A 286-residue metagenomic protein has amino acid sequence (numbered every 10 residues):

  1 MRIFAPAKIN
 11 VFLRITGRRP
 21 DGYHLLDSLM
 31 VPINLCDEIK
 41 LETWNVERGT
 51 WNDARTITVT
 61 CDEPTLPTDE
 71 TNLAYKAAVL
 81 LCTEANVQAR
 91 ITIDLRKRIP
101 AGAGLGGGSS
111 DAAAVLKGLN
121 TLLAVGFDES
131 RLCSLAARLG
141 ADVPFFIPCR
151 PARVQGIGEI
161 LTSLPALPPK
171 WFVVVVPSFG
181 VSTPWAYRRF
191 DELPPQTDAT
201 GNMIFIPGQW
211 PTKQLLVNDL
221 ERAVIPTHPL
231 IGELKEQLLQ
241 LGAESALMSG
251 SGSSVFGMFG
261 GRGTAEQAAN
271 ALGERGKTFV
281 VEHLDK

Functional and structural regions predicted by a protein language model:
M1-A101, T121, V125-S130, L167 (+1 more regions): ATP-binding N-lobe of GHMP and related small-molecule kinases
V11, I39-L41, A74, G108 (+5 more regions): Residue-level signal for inorganic ion chemistry
D27-M30, V143, E159-P165: A generic local secondary-structure boundary/capping motif
A54-P67, V115, A137, Q209-V217: Short, basic/glycine-rich phosphate-binding loops at helix/coil junctions that contact nucleotide phosphates
D94-L123, A141, A243-F259: Glycine/serine-rich anion-binding loops at beta->alpha junctions that coordinate negatively charged ligand groups
A112, L116-R153: Contiguous, small/hydrophobic- and glycine-enriched helical/loop subdomains that border and often "cap" functional
P148-S245, G260-G276, V280-K286: Conserved, helical-rich catalytic subdomain that frames metal- and/or nucleotide-binding sites in enzyme alpha/beta
